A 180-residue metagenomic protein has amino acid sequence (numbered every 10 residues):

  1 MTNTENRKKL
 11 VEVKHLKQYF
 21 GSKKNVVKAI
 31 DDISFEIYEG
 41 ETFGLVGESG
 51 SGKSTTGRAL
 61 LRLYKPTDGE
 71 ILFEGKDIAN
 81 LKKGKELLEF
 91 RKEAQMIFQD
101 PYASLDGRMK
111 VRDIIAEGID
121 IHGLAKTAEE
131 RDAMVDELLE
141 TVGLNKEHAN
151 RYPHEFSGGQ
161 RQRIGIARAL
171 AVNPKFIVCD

Functional and structural regions predicted by a protein language model:
V46-G47: The feature captures the beta-strand-to-loop junction immediately N-terminal to the Walker
G69-D77: Conserved ABC transporter NBD signature motif
D77, G123, E129-E147: Conserved ABC ATPase "signature" region
I78-Q95, I121, A128: ABC ATPase NBD coupling module
Y152-F156, Q160: Conserved ABC ATPase signature
I166: Hydrophobic anchor residue at the start of the ABC signature
N173: Conserved catalytic motifs of ABC-family nucleotide-binding domains
